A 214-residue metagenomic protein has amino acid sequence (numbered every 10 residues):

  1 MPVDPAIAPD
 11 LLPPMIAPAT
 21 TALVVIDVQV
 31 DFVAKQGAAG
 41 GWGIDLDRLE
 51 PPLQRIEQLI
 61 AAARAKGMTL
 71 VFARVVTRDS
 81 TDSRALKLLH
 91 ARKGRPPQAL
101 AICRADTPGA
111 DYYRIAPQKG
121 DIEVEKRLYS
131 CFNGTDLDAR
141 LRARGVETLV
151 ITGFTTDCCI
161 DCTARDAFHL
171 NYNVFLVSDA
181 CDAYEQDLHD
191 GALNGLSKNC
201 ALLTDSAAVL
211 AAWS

Functional and structural regions predicted by a protein language model:
M1-A22, Q58, A62-K66, S83-S214: Active-site-adjacent betaalpha module
A19, G37-A63, M68-V75: A short alpha/beta connector and helix-capping loop motif
A22-F32: Acidic-leg catalytic submotif of subtilisin-like serine proteases
V25, F72, L176: Short beta-strand "acidic-cap" motif of Rossmann-like dinucleotide-binding folds
V28, V75, D179: Active-site loop/turn elements of alpha/beta-hydrolase fold enzymes, especially the short glycine-/histidine-rich
D31, R78, A183: Active-site loop signature of alpha/beta-hydrolase-fold enzymes
D31-Q36, T81-D82: Short acidic/His/Gly/Ser-rich catalytic and metal-binding motifs that mark active-site loops of diverse hydrolases
F72-T81, K87: Catalytic-core segment of enzymes that process non-peptidic bonds
